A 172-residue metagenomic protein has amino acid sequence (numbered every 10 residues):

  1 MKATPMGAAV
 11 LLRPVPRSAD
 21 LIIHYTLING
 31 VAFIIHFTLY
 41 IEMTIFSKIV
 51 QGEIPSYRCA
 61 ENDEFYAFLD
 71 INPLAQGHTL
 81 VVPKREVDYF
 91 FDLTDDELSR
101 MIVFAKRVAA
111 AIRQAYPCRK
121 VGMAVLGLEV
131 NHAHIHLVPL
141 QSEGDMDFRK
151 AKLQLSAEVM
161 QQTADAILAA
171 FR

Functional and structural regions predicted by a protein language model:
M1-P14, T26-A32, L39: Positively charged N-terminal leader segments that act as targeting/secretion signals
L39-R172: HIT superfamily nucleotide-processing domains
